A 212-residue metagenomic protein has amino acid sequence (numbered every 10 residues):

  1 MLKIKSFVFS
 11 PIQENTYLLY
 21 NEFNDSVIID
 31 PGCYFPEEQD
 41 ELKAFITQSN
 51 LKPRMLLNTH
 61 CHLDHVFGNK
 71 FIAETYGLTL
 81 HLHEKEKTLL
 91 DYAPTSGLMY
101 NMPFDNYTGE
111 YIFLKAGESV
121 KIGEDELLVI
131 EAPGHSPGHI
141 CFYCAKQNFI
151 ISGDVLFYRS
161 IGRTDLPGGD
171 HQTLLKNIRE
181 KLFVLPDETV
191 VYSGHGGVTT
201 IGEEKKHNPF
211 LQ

Functional and structural regions predicted by a protein language model:
L2, I12-E14, G109, K115 (+2 more regions): Short beta-strand-initiation
L2-S49, C141-S152: Conserved beta-strand hairpin/beta-sheet module of binuclear metal-dependent hydrolase folds, prominently
F7-V8, G109-I112, E131-P133: Short Gly/Pro-enriched turn/cap motifs at secondary-structure boundaries
L19, T59, A132: Conserved S/T- and glycine-rich ATP-binding loop of Class I adenylate-forming
V27, M55-L57, L80, I151 (+1 more regions): Residue-level marker for buried hydrophobic side chains located in beta-strands that build the well-ordered beta-sheet
C33-Y34, T95-S96, S119, D125-Q212: Metallo-beta-lactamase
Y34-D40, A44-I122, K206-F210: Active-site HxH/HxHxD metal-binding segment of metal-dependent hydrolases
